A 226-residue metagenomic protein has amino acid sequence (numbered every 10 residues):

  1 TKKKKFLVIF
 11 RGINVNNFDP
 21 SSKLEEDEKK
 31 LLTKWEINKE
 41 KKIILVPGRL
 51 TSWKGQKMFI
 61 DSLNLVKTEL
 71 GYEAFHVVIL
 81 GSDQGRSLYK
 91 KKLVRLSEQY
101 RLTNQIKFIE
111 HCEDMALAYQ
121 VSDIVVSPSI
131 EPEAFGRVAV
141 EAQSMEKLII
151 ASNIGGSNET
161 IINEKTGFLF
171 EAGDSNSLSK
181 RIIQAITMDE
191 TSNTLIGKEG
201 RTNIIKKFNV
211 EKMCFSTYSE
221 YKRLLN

Functional and structural regions predicted by a protein language model:
G12: Carbohydrate-associated surface elements
D19-I37, L93-V94: A short helix/loop element that forms part of the nucleotide-sugar donor recognition site in Leloir-type
K29, H76-T103: Short, structured helix-loop element that forms part of the nucleotide-activated donor/catalytic region
T33, S177, Q184, T191-K207 (+1 more regions): A short, well-ordered alpha-helix in the C-terminal region of glycosyltransferases
N38-K54, I60-L63, V78: Conserved donor-binding/catalytic core segment of Leloir-type glycosyltransferases
G85-K90, T103-C112, A118, F168-L169: Active-site donor-binding acidic/aromatic loop of nucleotide-activated sugar and phosphosugar transferases involved
L148-A151, I161: Short hydrophobic beta-strand element within catalytic cores of glycosyltransferases and related nucleotide-activated
N163-E164, F168-S175, Q184-E190: Conserved acidic donor-binding segment of nucleotide-sugar-dependent glycosyltransferases
